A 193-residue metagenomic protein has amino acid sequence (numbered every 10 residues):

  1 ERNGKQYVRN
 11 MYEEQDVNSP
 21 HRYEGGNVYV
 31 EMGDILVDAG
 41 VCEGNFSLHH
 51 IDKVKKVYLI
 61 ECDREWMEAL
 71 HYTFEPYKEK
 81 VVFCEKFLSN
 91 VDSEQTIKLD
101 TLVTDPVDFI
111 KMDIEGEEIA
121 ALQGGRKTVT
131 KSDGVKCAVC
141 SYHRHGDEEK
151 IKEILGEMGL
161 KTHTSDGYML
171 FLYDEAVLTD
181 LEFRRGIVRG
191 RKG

Functional and structural regions predicted by a protein language model:
E1-I60, E68, E148-E149, M158-G193: S-adenosyl-L-methionine
G40, K111-E115: Conserved S-adenosyl-L-methionine
C42, E65, E117: Conserved Rossmann-like nucleotide-cofactor binding loop
H49-K53, A69-T73, K98, A120-T128 (+1 more regions): A short acidic, amphipathic alpha-helical/loop segment
I60-T104: S-adenosyl-L-methionine
L102-V107, S132: Glycine-rich phosphate-binding loop signature in dinucleotide/nucleotide-binding domains
I110, D133-Y142: Conserved beta-strand signature within the Rossmann-like core of class I S-adenosyl-L-methionine
